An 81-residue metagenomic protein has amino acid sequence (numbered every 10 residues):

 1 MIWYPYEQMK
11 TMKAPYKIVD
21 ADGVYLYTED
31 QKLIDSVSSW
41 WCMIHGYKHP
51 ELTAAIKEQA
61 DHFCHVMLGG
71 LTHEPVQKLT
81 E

Functional and structural regions predicted by a protein language model:
M1-E81: N-terminal glycine-rich, Lys/His-bearing helix-loop that initiates the first secondary-structure elements of many
